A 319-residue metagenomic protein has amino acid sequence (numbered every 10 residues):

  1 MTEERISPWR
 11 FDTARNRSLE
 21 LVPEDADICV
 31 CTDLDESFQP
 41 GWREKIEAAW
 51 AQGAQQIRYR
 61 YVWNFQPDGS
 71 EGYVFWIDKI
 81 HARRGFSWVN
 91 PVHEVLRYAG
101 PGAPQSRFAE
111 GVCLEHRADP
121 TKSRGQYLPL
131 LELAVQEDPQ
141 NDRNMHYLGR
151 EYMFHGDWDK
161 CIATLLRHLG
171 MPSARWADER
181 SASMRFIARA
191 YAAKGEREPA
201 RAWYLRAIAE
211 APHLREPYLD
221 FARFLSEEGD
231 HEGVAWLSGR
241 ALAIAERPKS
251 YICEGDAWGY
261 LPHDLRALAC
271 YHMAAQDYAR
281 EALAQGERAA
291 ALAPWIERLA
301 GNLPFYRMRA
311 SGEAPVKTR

Functional and structural regions predicted by a protein language model:
F11-L19, C29, S37-A163, R167: Catalytic-site signature of metal-activated, phosphate-bearing donor transferases, centered on the GT-A/GT-A-like
Y127, C161, A200, V234 (+2 more regions): Single-residue signature of alpha-solenoid repeat helices
P139, S173, P212, E246 (+1 more regions): Short coil turns that delineate tetratricopeptide repeat
Q140, E179, H213, Y251-W258 (+2 more regions): Structural signature of alpha-solenoid helical repeat junctions
L148, I187, F221, R266-L268 (+1 more regions): Structural register within alpha-helical repeat arrays
Y152, Y191, L225, A269-C270 (+1 more regions): Residue at a conserved register position within TPR or TPR-like alpha-solenoid repeats
